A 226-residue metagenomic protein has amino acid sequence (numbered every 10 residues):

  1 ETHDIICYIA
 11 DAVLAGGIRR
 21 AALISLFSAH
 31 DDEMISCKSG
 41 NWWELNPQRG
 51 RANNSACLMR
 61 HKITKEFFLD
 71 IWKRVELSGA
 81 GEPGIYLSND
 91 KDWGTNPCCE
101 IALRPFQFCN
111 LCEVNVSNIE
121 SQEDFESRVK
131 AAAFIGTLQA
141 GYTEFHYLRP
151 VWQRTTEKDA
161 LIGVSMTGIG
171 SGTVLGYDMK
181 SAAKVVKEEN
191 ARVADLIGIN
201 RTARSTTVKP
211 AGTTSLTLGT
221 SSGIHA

Functional and structural regions predicted by a protein language model:
E1, G172-T173: Extended, compositionally biased low-complexity polar/Lys-Gly-rich tracts and adjacent boundary/linker regions are
E1-D159, K180, K184-I197, T202-L218 (+1 more regions): Conserved catalytic cores of very large enzyme subunits
S165: Short, gly/Ser/Thr-rich active-site loops of penicillin-recognizing serine hydrolases
V174-M179: Glycine-rich tight-turn/loop motif centered on a GG-T
